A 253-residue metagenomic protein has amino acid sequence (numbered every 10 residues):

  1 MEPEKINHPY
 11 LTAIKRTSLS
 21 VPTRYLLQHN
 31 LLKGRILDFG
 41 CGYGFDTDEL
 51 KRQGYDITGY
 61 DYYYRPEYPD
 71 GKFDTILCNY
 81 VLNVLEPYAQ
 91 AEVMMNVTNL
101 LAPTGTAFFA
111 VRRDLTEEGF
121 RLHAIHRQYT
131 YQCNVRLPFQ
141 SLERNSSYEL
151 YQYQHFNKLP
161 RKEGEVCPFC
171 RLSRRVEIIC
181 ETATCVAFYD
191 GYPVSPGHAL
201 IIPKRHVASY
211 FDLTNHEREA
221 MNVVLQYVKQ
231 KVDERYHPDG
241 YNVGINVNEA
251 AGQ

Functional and structural regions predicted by a protein language model:
M1-G71, N96, T106-P160: Class I (Rossmann-like) S-adenosyl-L-methionine-dependent methyltransferase catalytic domain, capturing the SAM-binding
T17-S18, A89, A220, V224: Soluble or luminal CAZymes and related metallo-dependent hydrolases
L77: A conserved beta-strand element that flanks and buttresses the S-adenosyl-L-methionine
Y80-V81: Short catalytic micro-motifs in class I SAM-dependent methyltransferases
A89-Q90, L213: Residues at alpha-helix caps and immediate loop-helix transition turns in enzyme cores, especially N- and C-cap
A91-P103: A short glycine-rich, Lys/Arg-flanked "PGG" loop and its adjoining helix->strand segment in the class I
P160-Q253: HIT superfamily nucleotide-processing domains
